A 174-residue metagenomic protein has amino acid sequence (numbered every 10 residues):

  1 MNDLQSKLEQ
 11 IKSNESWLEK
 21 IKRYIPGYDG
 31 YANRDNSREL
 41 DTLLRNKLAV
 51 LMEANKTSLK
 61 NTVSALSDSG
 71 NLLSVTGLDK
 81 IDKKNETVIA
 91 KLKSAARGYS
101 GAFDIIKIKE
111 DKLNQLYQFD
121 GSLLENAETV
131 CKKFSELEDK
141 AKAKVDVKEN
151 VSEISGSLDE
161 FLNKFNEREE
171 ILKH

Functional and structural regions predicted by a protein language model:
M1-V63: Leu/Val/Ala/Ile-rich N-terminal alpha-helices, chiefly Sec-type signal peptides and the beginnings
Q5, A102-I105, E169: Intrinsically disordered, low-complexity regions
N14, S37, D41, M52 (+4 more regions): Intrinsic-disorder-associated interaction segments
I21-Y24, L92, I154: Short linear sequence motifs
S37, L78, D82, E167-E170 (+1 more regions): Proteins with a high burden of low-complexity, intrinsically disordered sequence enriched in S/T/G/P/A and R, requiring
T57-N150: Charged linear interaction tracts used for macromolecular binding and regulation
K140-H174: Preference for long, well-ordered alpha-helical segments
